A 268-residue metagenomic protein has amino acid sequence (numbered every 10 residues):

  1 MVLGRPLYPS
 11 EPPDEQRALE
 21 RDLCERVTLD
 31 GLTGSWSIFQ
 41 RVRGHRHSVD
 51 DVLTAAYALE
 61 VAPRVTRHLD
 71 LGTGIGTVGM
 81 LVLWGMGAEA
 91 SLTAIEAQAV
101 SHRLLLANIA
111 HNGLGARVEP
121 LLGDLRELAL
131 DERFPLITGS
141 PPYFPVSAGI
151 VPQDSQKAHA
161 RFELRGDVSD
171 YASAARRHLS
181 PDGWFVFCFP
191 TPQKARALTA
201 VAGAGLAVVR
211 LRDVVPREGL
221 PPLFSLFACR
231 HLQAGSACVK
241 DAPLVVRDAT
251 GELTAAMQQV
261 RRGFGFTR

Functional and structural regions predicted by a protein language model:
M1-R26: N-terminal auxiliary segments of SAM/dcSAM-dependent transferases
L3, P221-R268: SAM/dcSAM-binding transferase cores
E20-R67, L71-G85, A242: SAM-dependent Rossmann-like transferase core, predominantly class I methyltransferases with a strong bias toward
F39, T93, E119-L121, V209-R212: General small-molecule cofactor/ligand-binding pocket signal
R43, H47, R165-P222: Conserved Class I SAM-dependent methyltransferase catalytic core
T54, S140, Y171, C229: Residue-level signal for inorganic ion chemistry
A56-G139, P145-Q153: Conserved SAM/SAH cofactor-binding pocket of Class I
P141-D170: Mobile active-site "lid"/loop adjacent to the S-adenosyl-L-methionine
